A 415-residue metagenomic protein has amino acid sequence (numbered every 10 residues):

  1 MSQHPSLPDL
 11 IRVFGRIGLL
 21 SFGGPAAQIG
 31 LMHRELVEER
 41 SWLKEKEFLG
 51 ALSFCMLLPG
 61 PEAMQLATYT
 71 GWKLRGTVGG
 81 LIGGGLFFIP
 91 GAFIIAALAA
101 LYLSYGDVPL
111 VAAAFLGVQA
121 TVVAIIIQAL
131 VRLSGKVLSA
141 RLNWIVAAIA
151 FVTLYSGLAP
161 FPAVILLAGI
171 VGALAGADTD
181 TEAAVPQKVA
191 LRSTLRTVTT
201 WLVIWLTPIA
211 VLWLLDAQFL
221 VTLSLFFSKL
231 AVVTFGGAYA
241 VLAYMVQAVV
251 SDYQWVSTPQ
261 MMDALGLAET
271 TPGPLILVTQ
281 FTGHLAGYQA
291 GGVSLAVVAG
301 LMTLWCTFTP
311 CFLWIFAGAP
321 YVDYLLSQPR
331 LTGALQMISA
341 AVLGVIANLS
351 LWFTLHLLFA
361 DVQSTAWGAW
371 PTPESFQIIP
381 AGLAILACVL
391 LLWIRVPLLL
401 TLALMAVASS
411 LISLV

Functional and structural regions predicted by a protein language model:
M1-L58, Y69-T271, L275-V415: Multi-pass membrane proteins that catalyze or facilitate reactions on polyprenyl-/lipid-phosphate substrates and their
Q65: Conserved beta-loop-alpha segment that forms the PLP phosphate-binding cup at the N-terminus of a helix
